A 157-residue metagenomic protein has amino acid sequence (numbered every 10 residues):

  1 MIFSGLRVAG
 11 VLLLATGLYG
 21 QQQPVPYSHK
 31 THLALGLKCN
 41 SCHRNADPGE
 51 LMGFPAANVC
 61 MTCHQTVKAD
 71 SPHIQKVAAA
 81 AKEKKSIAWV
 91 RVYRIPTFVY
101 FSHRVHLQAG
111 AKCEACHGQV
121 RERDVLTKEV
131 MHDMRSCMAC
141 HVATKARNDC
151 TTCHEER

Functional and structural regions predicted by a protein language model:
M1-A9: Bacterial N-terminal signal peptides that target proteins for export
F3, G17-R157: Short sequence/structural segments immediately N-terminal
V8-L18: Hydrophobic alpha-helical targeting segments used for export or membrane insertion
